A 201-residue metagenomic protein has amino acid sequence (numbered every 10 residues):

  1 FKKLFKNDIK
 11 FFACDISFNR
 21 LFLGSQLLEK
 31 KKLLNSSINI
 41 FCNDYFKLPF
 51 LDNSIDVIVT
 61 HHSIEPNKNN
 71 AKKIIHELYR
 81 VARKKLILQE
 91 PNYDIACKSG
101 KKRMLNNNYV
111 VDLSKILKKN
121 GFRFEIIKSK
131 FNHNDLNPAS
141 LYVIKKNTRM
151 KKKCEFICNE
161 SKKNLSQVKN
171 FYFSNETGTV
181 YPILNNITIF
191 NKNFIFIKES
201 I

Functional and structural regions predicted by a protein language model:
F1-K47: Class I SAM-dependent methyltransferase SAM/SAH-binding core
V59: A conserved beta-strand element that flanks and buttresses the S-adenosyl-L-methionine
P66-E77: A short, conserved alpha-helix within the catalytic core of class I
A82-D94: Conserved beta-strand signature within the Rossmann-like core of class I S-adenosyl-L-methionine
I95-D112, H133: Acceptor-substrate binding/catalytic loop of class I
M104-K128: Short alpha-helix
K128-I157: Core SAM-dependent methyltransferase catalytic element
C158-S161, S174: Short cysteine-rich clusters marking metal-coordination/redox-active sites
